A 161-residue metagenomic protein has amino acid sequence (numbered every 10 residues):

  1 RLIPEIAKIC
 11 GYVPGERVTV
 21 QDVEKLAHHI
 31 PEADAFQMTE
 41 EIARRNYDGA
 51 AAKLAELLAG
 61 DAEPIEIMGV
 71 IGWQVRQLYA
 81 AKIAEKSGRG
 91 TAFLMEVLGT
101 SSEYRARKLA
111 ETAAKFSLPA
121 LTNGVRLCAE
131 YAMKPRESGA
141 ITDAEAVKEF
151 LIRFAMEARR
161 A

Functional and structural regions predicted by a protein language model:
R1-Q37, M133-S138, T142, R153-A161: Non-catalytic interfacial helical region
L2, M68, L121, A144-V147: Hydrophobic packing residues in well-ordered alpha-helices of helical domains and bundles
G15-L121, A158-R159: Small-residue-rich helix-loop
M68, G72-V75, V125, A129 (+1 more regions): Generic structural concept
G88-G90, I141-A146: Long amphipathic alpha-helical segments
K108-A140: C-terminal capping/gating helix-and-loop segments adjacent to ligand/active sites or protein-protein/ligand interfaces
